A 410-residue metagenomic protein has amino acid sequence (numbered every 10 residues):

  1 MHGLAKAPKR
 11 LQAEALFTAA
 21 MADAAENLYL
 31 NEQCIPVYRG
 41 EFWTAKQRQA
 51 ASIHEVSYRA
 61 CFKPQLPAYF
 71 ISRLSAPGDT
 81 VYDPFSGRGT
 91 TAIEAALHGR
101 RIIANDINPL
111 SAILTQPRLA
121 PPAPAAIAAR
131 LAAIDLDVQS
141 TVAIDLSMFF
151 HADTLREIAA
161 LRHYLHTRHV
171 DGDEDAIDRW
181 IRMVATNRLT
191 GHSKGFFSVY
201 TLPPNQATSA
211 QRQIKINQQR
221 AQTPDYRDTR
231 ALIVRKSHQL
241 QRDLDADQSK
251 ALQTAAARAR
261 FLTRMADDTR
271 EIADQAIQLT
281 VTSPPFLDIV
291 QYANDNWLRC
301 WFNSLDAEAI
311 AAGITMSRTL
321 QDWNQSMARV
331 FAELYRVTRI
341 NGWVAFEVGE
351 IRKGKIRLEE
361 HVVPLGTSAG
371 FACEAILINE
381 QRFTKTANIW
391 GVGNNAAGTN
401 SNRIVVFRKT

Functional and structural regions predicted by a protein language model:
M1-P77: S-adenosyl-L-methionine
K63-L66, E157, L161, W323-V330 (+1 more regions): Alpha-helical packing segments of well-folded alpha/beta enzyme cores
P64-P67, D79-H98, I102-P109, T115 (+6 more regions): Conserved proline-anchored active-site loop of SAM-dependent methyltransferases that bridges a beta-strand
P109-V170, L305-G313: Conserved phosphoryl-transfer catalytic core
T167-L279, L287-D288: SAM-dependent nucleic-acid methyltransferase catalytic core
P285-V330, N341: Mobile active-site "lid"/loop adjacent to the S-adenosyl-L-methionine
G313-I376: Conserved Class I SAM-dependent methyltransferase catalytic core
G354-V363, T367, F371-T410: Class I S-adenosyl-L-methionine
